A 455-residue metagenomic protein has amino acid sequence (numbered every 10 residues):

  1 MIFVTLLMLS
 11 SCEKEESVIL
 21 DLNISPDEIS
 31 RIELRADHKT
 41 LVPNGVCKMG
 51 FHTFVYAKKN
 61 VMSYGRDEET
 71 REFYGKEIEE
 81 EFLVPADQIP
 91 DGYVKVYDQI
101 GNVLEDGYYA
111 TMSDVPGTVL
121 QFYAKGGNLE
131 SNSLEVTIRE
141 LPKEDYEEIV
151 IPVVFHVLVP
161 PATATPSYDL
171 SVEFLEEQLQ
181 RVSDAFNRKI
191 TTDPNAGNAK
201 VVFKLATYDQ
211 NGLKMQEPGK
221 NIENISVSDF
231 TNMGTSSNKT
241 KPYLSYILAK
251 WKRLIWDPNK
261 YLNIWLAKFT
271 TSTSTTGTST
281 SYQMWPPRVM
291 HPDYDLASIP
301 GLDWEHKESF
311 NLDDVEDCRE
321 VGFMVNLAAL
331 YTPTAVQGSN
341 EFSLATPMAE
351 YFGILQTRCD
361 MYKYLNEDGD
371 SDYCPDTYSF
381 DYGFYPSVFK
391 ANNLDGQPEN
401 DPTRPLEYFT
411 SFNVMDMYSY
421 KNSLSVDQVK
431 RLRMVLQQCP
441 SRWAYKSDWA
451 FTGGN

Functional and structural regions predicted by a protein language model:
L6-T40: Bacterial Sec-dependent N-terminal signal peptides
E28-K95: Solvent-exposed, low-complexity, repeat-rich "mucin-like" stalks and linkers
Q88-Y93, Y97-A110: Surface-exposed, flexible coil segments in extracellular/virion-facing regions
Y97, Y109, G127-K260, F269-T270 (+3 more regions): Propeptide-to-catalytic entry region of secreted or membrane-anchored zinc metalloproteases
Y109-T118: Surface-exposed, short loops/turns at beta-strand junctions within beta-sandwich domains
T118-G126: Append "Rare intracellular matches occur via the same short Y/T/C beta-strand/loop motifs
K241-T357: Active-site-proximal segment of zinc-dependent metalloprotease catalytic domains
F323-L424: The catalytic-center signature of Zn2+-dependent metalloproteases
